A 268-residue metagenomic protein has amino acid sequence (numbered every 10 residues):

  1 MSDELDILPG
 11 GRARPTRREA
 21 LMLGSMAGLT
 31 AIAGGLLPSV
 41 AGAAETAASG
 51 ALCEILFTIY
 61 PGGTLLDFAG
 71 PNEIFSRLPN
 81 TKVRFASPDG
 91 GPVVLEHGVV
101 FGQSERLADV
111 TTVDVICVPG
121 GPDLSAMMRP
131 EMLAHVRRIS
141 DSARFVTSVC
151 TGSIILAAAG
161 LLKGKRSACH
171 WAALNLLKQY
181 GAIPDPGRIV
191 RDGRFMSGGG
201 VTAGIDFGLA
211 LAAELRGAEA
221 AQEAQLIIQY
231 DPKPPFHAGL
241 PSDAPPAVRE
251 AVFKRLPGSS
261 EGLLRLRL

Functional and structural regions predicted by a protein language model:
S2-V146, S153-A158, L174-L176, P184 (+2 more regions): Extended, subdomain-level signal for the structured scaffold at the beginning of enzyme domains
M127, A168, G199: A short glycine-/small-residue-rich loop at the edge of a beta-strand within enzyme catalytic domains
V146-T147, A168, D185, M196: Structural detector of well-ordered beta-strand residues that form the stable sheet scaffold of enzyme domains
G152, V190: Catalytic metal-binding/acid-base residues of hydrolase active sites
L162-I189: A conserved active-site-flanking secondary-structure segment within enzyme catalytic domains
G193-G200: A short glycine-threonine-serine/GTX helix/turn-capping micro-motif
